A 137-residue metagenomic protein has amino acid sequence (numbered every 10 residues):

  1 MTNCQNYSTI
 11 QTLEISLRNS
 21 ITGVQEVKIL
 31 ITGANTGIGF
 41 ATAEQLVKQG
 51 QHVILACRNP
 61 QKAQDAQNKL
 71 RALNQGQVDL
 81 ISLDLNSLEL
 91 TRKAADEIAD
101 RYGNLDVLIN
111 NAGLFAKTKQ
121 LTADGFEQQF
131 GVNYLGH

Functional and structural regions predicted by a protein language model:
K28, G33-G37: Conserved glycine-rich cofactor-binding loop
L30-I31, I54, D106-I109, G113 (+1 more regions): N-terminal Rossmann-like NAD(P) cofactor-binding module of classical short-chain dehydrogenase/reductase
L46: Aromatic pocket-lining residues of Rossmann-like dinucleotide-binding sites
Q49-D65: Conserved glycine-rich Rossmann-like NAD(P)H-binding loop of the short-chain dehydrogenase/reductase
P60, I81-D96: The beta1-alpha1 cofactor-binding region of Rossmann-like NAD(H)/NADP(H)-dependent oxidoreductases
N74-Q77, E97-N110, A116-L121: A glycine-rich helix->loop->beta "capping" turn within Rossmann-like NAD(P)(H)-dependent oxidoreductase domains
T118-G131: Short alpha-helical oligomerization interface
